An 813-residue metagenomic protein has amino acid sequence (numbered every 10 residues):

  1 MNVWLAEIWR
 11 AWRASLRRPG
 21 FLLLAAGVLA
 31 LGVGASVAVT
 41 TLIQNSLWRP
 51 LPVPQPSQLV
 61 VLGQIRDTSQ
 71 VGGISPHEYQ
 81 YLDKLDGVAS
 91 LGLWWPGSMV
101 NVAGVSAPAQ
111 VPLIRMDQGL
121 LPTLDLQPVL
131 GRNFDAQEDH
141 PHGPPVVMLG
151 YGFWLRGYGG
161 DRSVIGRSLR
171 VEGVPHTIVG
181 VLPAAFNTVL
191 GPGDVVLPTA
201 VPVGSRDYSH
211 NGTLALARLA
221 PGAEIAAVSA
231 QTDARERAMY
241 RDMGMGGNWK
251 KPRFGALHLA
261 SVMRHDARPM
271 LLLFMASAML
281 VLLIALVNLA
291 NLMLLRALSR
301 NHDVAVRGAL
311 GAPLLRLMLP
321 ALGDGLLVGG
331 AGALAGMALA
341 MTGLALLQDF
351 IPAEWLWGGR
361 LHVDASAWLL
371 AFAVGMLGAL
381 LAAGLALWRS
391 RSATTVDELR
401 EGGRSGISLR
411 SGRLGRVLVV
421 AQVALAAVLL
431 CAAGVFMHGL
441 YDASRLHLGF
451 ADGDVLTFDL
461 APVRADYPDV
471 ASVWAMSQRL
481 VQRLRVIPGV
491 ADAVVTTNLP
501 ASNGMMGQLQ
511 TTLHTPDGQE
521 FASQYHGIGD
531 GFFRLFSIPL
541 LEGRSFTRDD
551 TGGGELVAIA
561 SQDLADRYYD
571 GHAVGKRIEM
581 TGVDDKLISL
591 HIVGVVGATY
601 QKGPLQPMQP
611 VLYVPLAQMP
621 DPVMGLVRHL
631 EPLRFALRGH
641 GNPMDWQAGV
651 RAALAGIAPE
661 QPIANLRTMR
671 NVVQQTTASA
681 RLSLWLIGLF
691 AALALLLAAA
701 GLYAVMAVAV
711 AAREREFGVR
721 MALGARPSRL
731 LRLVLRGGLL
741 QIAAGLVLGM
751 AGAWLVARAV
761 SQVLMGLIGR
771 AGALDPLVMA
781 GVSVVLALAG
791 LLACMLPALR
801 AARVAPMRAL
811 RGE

Functional and structural regions predicted by a protein language model:
M1-L23, L259-M263, L292-L319, G323 (+3 more regions): Alpha-helical transmembrane segments of integral membrane proteins
M1-L23, V53-P54, A107, H142 (+9 more regions): Membrane-helix entry/capping segments
R17-S46, I284-L286, A333, G415-G439 (+2 more regions): Short, strongly hydrophobic transmembrane alpha-helices
G27, P269-L292, L684-A704, A744 (+4 more regions): Internal alpha-helical transmembrane segments of multipass membrane proteins, especially hydrophobic lipid-embedded
V39-L42, A290, G325-E398, H438 (+1 more regions): Small-residue-rich transmembrane alpha-helices
T40-Q44, W48-M99, N211-L216, E354 (+1 more regions): Membrane-proximal extracellular/periplasmic loop immediately following the first transmembrane helix
L113-D135, P145-P269, A475, V481-S679: Mid-to-C-terminal secondary-structure elements that act as membrane-proximal/extracytoplasmic interface segments
A285-G329, A700-L740, L746, V804: Interfacial "coupling" helices/loops that link adjacent transmembrane helices in transporter permeases
